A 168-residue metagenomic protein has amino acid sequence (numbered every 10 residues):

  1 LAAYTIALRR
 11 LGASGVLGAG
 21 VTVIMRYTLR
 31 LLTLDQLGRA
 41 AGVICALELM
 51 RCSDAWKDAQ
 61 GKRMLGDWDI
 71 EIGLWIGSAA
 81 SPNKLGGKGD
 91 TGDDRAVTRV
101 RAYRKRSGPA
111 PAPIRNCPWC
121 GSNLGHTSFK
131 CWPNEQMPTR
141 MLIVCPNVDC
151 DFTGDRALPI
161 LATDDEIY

Functional and structural regions predicted by a protein language model:
L1-Y168: N-terminal helicase ATP-binding lobe
